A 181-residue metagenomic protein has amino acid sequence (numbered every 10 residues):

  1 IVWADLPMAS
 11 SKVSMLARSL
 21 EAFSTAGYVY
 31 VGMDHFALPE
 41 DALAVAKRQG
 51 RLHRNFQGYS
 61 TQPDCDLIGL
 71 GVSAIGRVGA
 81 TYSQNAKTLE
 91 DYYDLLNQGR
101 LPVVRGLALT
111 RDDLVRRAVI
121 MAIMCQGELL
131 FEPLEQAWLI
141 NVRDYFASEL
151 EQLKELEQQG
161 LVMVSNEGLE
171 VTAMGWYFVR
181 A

Functional and structural regions predicted by a protein language model:
I1-R143: C-terminal scaffold of the Radical SAM
L43-A46, E155, Y177: Short secondary-structure transition/capping segments
N141-Q158: Short amphipathic alpha-helical interaction segments
E157-E167: A short, conserved structural fragment
G168-T172: Minor-groove-contacting beta-hairpin "wing" of winged helix-turn-helix DNA-binding domains
M174-A181: Short, amphipathic alpha-helical interaction segments positioned at domain boundaries
